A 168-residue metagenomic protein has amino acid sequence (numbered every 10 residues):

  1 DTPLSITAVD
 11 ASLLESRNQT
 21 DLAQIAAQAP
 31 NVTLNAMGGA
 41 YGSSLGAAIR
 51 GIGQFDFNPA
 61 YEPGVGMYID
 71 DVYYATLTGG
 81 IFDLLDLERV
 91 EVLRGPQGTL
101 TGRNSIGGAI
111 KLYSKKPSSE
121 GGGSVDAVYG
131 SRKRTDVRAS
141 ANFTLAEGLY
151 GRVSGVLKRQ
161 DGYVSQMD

Functional and structural regions predicted by a protein language model:
D1-R17, L45-A48, V65, S118: N-terminal periplasmic "start-of-domain" segments of outer-membrane beta-barrel proteins
P3, A23, A27-V72: Extracytoplasmic beta-strand/coil segments of soluble accessory domains associated with Gram-negative outer-membrane
A8, Y68, L84: Short aromatic/basic micro-patch
A11, Q19, N31, E62 (+2 more regions): ATP/adenylate-binding site constellation spanning eukaryotic-like Ser/Thr protein kinases, ABC-transporter
E15-S16, T33-N35, F55-F57, Y74-T76 (+2 more regions): Short beta-strands and strand-coil junctions in structured, solvent-facing domains, enriched
S16, A23-A26, I81, L100 (+1 more regions): A general structural signal for stabilizing positions within well-ordered secondary structure
G64, T76, L85-R94, T99-Q166: Outer-membrane beta-barrel translocator/receptor signature
